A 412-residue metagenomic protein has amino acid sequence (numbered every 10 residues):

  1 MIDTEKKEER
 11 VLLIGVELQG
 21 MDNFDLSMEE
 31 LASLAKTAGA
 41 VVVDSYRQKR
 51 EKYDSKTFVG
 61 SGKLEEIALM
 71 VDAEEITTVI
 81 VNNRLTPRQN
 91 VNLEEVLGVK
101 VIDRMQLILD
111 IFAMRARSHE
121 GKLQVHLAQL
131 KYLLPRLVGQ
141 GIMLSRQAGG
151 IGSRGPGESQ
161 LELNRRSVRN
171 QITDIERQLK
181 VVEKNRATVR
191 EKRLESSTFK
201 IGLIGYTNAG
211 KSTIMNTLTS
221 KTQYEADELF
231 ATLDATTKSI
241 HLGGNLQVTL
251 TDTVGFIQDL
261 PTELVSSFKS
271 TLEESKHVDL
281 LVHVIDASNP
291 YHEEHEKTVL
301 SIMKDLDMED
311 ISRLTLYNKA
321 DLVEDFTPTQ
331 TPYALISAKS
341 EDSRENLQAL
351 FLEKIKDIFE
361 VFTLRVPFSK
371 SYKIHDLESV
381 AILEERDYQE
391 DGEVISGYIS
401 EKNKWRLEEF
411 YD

Functional and structural regions predicted by a protein language model:
M1-D110: N-terminal accessory targeting/assembly segments
L13-E17, S45-Q48, I80, H283-D286 (+3 more regions): Conserved beta-strand segments of the P-loop GTPase G domain that flank and frequently precede/overlap
E17-M21, R50-K52, R84-P87, Q106-L109 (+6 more regions): Conserved nucleotide-binding/hydrolysis micro-motifs of P-loop NTPases
L18-D22, D54-T57, R115-H119, Q160 (+4 more regions): Flexible beta-alpha connector loops of hexameric P-loop NTPases
M28-L34, A68-L69, L85-E95, N245-L246 (+1 more regions): Conserved C-terminal guanine-recognition region of P-loop GTPase G domains, centered on the G4
V99-G149, P156, E309-L314, K319-F368: Canonical P-loop GTPase G-domain recognition
R146-T262, S275-K276: Conserved G1/Walker A P-loop phosphate-binding module
I358-D412: NTP-binding/hydrolysis catalytic cores, primarily Walker-type P-loop NTPases
